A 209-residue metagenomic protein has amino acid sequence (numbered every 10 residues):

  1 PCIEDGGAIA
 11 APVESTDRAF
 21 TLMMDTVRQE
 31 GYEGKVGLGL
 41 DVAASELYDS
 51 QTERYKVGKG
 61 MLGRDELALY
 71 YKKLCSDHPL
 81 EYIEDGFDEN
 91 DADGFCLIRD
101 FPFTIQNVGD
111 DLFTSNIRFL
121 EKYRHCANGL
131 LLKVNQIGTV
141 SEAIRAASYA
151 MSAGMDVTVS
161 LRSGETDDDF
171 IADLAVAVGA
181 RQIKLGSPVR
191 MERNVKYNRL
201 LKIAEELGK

Functional and structural regions predicted by a protein language model:
P1-C2, G7: Mobile "lid/hinge" segments at catalytic clefts and subdomain interfaces of large enzymes
A10-K209: Catalytic core of soluble alpha/beta enzymes
